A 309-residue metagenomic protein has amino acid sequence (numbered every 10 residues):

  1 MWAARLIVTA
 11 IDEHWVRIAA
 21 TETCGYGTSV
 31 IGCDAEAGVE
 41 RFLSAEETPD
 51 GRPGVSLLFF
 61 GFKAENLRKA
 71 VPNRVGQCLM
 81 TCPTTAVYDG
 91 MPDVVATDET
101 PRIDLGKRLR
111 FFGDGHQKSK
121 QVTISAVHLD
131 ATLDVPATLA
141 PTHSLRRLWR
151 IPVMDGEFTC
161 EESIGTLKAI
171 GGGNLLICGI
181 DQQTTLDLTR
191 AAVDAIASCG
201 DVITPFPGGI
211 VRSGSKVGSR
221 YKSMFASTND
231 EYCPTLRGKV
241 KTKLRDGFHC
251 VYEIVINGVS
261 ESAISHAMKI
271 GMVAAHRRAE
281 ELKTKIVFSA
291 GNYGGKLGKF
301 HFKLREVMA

Functional and structural regions predicted by a protein language model:
W2-P49, F60-V251, E261, H266 (+5 more regions): Conserved mixed alpha/beta catalytic, RNA-binding, or beta-rich assembly cores of soluble enzyme, regulatory
S56-L57: Short basic, glycine-rich beta-strand/loop surfaces that mediate nucleic-acid
N257-V259: Short, loop-centered acidic/histidine patches that primarily coordinate divalent metals
Y293-G295: Amphipathic alpha-helical surface "interface" segments used for docking/oligomerization or membrane association within
